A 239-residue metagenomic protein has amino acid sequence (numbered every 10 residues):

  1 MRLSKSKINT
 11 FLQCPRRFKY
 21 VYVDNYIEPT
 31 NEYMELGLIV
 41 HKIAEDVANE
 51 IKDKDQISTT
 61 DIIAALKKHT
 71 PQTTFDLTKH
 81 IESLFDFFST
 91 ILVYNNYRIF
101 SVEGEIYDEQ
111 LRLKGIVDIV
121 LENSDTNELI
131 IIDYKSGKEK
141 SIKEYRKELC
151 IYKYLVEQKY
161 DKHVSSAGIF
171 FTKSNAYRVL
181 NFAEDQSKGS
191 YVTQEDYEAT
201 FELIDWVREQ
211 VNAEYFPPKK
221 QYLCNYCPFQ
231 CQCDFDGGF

Functional and structural regions predicted by a protein language model:
K5-D53, S101-E103: Nuclease catalytic cores
P15-E28, D61-K67, I131, L203-V211: Short amphipathic alpha-helical segments and their helix-coil junctions
N25-E32, K138-S141, E214-F216: Short, polar/flexible loop-turn hinges at active-site or ligand-entry regions and domain interfaces
I39-E105: A non-catalytic, helix-rich entry segment at domain boundaries
D46-E50, Y154-K159: Active-site catalytic microenvironments for nucleophilic, acid-base chemistry
S101-I151, T172, T200-W206: Non-catalytic protein-protein interaction segments used by genome-maintenance enzymes to assemble and couple activities
S141, V156-F239: Metal-dependent nuclease catalytic regions and adjoining charged, substrate-binding loops involved in nucleic-acid end
